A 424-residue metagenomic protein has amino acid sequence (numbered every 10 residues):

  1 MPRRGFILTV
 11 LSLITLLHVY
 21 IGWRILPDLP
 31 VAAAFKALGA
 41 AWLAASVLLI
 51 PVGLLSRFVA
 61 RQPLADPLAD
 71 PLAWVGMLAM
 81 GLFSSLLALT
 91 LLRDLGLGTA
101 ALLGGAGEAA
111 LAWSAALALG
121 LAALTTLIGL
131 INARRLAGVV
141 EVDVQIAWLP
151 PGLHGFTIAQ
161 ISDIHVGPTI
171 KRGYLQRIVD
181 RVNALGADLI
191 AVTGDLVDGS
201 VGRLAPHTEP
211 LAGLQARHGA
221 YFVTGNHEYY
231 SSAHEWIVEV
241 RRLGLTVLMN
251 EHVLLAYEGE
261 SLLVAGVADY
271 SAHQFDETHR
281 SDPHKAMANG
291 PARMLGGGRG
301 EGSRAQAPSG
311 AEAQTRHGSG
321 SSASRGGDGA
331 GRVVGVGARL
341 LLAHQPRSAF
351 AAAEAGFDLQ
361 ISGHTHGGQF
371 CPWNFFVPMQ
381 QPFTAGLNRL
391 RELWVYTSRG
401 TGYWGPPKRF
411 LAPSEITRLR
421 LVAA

Functional and structural regions predicted by a protein language model:
M1-A137: Non-catalytic terminal accessory segments
V140, Q145-A424: Soluble catalytic domains of enzymes that build or remodel membrane lipids, polysaccharides, and related
